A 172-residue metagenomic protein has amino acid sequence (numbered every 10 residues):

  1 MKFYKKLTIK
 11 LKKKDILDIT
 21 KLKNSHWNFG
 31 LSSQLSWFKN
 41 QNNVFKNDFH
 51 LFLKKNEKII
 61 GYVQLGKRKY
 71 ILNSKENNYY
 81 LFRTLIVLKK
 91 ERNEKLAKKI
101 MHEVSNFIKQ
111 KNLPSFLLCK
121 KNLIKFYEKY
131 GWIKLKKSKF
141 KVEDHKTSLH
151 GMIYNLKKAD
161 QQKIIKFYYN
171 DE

Functional and structural regions predicted by a protein language model:
M1, K6-L11, L118-E172: Terminal substrate-recognition subdomain of acyl/acetyltransferases
M1-N40, F45-K54, I59, K158-E172: Short amphipathic alpha-helix that is part of the acyltransferase structural core
N47-L51, N78-Y80, S148-M152: Short beta-strand micro-motifs in enzyme catalytic cores
H50-F52, K58-Y70, Y79-I86: Conserved beta-strand in the GNAT
R68-N73, K137: A short, acidic/glycine-rich surface segment
R68-Y70, K90, N122: Short coil/turn motifs at secondary-structure junctions
V87, N93-N106: Conserved acetyl-CoA-binding loop-helix of GNAT-fold acetyltransferases
M101, N106-K120: Conserved GNAT acetyl-CoA-binding A-motif
